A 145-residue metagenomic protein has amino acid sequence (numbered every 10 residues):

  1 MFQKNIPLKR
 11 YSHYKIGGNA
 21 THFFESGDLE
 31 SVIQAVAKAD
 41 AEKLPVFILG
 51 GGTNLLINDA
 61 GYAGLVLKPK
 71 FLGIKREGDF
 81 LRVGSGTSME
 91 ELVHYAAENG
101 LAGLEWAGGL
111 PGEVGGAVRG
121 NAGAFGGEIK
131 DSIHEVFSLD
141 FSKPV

Functional and structural regions predicted by a protein language model:
M1-V114, V118: Anion-binding (especially nucleotide phosphate/pyrophosphate-binding) glycine-rich loop and adjoining beta-alpha core
E105-A107, V114-V145: FAD-binding subdomain of flavoenzyme oxidoreductases
